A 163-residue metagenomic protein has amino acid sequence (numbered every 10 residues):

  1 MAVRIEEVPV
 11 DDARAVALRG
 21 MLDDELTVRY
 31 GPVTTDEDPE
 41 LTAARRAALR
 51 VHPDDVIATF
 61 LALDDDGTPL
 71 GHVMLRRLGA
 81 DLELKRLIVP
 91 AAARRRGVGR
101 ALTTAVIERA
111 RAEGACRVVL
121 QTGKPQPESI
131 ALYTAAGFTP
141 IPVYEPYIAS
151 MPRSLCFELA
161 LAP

Functional and structural regions predicted by a protein language model:
A2-R4: Extreme N-terminal starter segment of soluble prokaryotic enzymes
E6-K85, P90-A91, T103-A105, R109 (+2 more regions): Acetyl-CoA-dependent GNAT
V10-D11, M21, C116-V119, G123-P163: C-terminal "cap" of GNAT-fold acetyltransferases
G97: Conserved G/P- and acidic residue-centered "switch" motifs that form tight phosphate/ATP-binding loops in soluble
